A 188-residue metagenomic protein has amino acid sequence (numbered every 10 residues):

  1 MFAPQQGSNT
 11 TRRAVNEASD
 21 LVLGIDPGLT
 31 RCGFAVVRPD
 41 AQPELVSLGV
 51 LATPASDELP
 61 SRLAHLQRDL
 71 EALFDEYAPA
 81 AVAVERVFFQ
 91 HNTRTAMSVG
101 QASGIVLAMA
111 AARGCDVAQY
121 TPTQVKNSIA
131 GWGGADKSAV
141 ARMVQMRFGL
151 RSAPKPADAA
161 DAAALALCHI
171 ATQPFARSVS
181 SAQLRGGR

Functional and structural regions predicted by a protein language model:
M1-R188: Phosphate- and other anionic-substrate recognition elements at nucleic-acid/protein interfaces
